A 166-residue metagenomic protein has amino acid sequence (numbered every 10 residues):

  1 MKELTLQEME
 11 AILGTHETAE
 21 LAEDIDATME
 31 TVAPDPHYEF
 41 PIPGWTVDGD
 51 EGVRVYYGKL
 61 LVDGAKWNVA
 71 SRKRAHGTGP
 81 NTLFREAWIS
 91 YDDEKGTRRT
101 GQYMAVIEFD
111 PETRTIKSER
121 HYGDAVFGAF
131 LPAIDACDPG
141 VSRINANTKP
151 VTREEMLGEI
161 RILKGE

Functional and structural regions predicted by a protein language model:
M1, I12-L13, Y38, I42 (+1 more regions): Residue-level detector of alpha-helix boundaries and kinks
M1-T5, T18, P43-G52, I134-C137: Charged, low-complexity, helix/coiled-coil-prone segments
K2-T31, D35: Short acidic-aromatic low-complexity motifs
E3, E8, L61-E166: A beta-strand edge to alpha-helix "cap/lid" segment located at domain peripheries
L13, E20, V32, V53 (+4 more regions): Hydrophobic alpha-helical core bundles mediating ligand binding, dimerization, or RNAP-core interactions
T18, A22-I25, F40, D92 (+1 more regions): Preference for short coil/turn "hinge" residues that link or interrupt alpha-helices
I25-N81: A solvent-exposed, acidic/Ser-Thr-rich amphipathic alpha-helical stretch
